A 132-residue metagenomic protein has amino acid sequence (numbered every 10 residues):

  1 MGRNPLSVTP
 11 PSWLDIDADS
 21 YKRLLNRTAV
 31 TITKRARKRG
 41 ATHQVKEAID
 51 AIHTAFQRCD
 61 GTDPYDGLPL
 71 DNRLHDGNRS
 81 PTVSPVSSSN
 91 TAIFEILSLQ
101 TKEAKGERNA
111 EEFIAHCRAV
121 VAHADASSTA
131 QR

Functional and structural regions predicted by a protein language model:
M1-R132: Replace "small metal-dependent catalytic modules" with "small catalytic or cofactor-binding modules
